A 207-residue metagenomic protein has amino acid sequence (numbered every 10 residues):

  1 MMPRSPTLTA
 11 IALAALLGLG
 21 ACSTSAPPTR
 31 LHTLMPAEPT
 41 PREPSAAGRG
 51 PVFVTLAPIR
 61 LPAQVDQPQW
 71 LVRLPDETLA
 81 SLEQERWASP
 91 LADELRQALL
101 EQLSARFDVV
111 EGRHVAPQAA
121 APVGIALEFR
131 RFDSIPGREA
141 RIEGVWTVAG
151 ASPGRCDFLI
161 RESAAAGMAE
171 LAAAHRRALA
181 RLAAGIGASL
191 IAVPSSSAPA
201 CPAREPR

Functional and structural regions predicted by a protein language model:
M1-C22: Sec-dependent bacterial lipoprotein signal peptides
C22-L91, E139, S195-R207: A structural "domain/chain start" motif
S23-P41, E101, A105-A151: Surface-exposed short loop/turn segments
F53-P58, L71-R73, G124-E128, R141-T147 (+1 more regions): Soluble periplasmic/extracytoplasmic beta-strand elements of cell-envelope proteins
T78-E85, A151-A188: Short secondary-structure boundary motifs at beta->alpha junctions and helix caps
L100, S104-D108, G187-S195: Sec-exported extracytoplasmic/periplasmic mature domains
